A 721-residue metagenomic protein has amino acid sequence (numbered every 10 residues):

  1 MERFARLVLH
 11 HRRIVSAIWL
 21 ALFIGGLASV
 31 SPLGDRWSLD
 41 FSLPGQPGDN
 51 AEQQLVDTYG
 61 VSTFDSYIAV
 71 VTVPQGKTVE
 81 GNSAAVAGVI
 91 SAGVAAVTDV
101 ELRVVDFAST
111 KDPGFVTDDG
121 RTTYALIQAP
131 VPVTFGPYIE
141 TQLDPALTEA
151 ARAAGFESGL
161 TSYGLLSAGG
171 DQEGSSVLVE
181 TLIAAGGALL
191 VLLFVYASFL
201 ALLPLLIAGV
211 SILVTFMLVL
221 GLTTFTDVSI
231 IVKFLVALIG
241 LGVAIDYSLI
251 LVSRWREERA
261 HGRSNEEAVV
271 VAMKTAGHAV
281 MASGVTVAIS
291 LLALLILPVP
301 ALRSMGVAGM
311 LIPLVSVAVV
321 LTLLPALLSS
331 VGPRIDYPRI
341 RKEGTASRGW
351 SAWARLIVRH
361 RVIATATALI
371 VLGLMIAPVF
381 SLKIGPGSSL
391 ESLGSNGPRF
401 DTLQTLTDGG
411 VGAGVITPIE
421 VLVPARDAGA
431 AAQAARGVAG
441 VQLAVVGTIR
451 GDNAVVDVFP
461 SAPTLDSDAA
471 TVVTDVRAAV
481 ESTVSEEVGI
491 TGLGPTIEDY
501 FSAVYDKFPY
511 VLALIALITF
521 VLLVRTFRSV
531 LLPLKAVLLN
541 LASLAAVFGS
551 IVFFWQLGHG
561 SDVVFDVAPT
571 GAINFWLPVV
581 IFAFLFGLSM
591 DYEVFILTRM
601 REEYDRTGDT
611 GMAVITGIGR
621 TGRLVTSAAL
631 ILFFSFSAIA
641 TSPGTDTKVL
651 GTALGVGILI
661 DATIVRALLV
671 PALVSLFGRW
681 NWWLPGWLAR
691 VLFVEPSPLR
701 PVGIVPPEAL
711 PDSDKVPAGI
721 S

Functional and structural regions predicted by a protein language model:
M1-D35, T122, V131-I384, S485 (+1 more regions): Membrane-embedded transmembrane helical bundles of large multi-pass transporters/channels
A5, R12-R13, L39-L43, T78-G81: A short N-terminal beta->alpha junction/helix N-cap motif
D35, T72-P74: Glycine-/proline-rich flexible loop or hinge segments
D35-L39, S388: Interfacial/capping segments of alpha-helical transmembrane domains
D40-F41, G48, L238: Disorder-to-helix initiation segments
G45-F64, Q75-S162, S381-F565, A572 (+2 more regions): Structured non-transmembrane domains adjacent to transmembrane bundles in polytopic membrane proteins
